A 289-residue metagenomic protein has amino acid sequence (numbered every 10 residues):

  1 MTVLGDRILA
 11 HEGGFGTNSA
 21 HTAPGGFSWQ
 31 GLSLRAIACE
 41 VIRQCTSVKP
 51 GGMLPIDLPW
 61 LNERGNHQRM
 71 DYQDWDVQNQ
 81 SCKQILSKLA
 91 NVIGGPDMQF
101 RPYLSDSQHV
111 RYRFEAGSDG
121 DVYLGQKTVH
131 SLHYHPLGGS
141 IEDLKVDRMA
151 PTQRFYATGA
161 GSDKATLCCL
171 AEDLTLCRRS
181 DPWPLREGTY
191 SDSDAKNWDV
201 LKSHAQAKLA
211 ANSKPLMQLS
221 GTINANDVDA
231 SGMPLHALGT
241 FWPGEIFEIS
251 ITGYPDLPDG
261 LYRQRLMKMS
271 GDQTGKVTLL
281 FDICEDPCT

Functional and structural regions predicted by a protein language model:
M1-A10, L58-P151: Short beta-strand-centered interaction patches in the first periplasmic/extracellular domains of large envelope
M1-L4, S270-C284: Short, solvent-exposed secondary-structure boundary/capping segments
M1-L61: Surface-exposed cap/loop segments at beta↔alpha junctions
D6, E115-G117, T158-G161, D282-C284: Structured loops at beta-to-helix junctions and adjacent beta-edge loops in soluble globular domains
C39-T46, L86-A90, E248: Generic solvent-exposed, charged/amphipathic alpha-helical segments that serve as macromolecular interface scaffolds
S118-M269: Acidic, small/polar-enriched beta strand-loop surface segments
